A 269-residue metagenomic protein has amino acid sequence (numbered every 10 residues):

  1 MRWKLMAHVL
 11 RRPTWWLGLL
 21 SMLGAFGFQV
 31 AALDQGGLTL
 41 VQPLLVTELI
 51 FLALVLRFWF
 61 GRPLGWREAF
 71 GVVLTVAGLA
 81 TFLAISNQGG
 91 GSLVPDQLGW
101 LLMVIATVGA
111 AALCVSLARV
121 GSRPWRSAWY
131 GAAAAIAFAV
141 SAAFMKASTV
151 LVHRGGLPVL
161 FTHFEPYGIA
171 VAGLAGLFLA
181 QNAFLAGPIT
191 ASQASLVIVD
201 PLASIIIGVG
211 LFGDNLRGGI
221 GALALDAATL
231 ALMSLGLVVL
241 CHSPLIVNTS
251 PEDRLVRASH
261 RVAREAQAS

Functional and structural regions predicted by a protein language model:
M1-S269: Polytopic alpha-helical membrane proteins, predominantly small-molecule transporters/carriers
